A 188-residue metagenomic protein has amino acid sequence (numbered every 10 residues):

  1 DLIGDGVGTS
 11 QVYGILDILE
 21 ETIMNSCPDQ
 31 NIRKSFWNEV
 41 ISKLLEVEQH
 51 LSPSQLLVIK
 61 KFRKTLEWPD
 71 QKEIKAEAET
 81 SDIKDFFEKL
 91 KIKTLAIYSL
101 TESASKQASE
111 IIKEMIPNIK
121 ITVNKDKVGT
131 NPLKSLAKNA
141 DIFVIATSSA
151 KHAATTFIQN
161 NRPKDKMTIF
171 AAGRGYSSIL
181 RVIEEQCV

Functional and structural regions predicted by a protein language model:
D1-L90: Electropositive, gly/pro-rich neighborhoods at or near active sites that engage anionic ligands
K75-I121, K125, N131-L133: Redox- and metal-dependent alpha/beta enzyme cores, enriched for Fe-S-associated oxidoreductases and cofactor-handling
S109-K113, T155-R162: Short, aromatic/basic amphipathic alpha-helical patches
A137-K138: A short, aliphatic-rich alpha-helical micro-motif
T147: Glycine-rich, N-terminal phosphate-binding loop of Rossmann-like dinucleotide-binding domains
K151-A153: Short glycine-rich, flexible loops that bind phosphorylated cofactors or substrates
P163-V188: Ser/Thr/Gly-rich flexible loops in soluble cytosolic domains mediating phosphotransfer, phosphorylation
